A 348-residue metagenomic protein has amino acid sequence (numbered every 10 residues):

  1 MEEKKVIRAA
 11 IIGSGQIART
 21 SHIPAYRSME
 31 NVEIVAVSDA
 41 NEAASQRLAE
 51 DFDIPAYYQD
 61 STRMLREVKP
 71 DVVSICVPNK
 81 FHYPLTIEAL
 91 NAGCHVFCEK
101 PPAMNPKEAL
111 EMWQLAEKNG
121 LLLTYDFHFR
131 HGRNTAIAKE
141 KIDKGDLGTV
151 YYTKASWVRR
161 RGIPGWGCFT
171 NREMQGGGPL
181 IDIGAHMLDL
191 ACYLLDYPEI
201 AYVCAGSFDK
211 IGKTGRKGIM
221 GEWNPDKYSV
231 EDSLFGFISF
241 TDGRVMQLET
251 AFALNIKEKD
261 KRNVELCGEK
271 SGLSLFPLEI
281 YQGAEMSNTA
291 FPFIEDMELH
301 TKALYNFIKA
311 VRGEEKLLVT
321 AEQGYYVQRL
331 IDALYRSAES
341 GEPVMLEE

Functional and structural regions predicted by a protein language model:
M1-F52: N-terminal Rossmann-like dinucleotide-binding module
M1-V6, I11, V72-I75, L110 (+4 more regions): C-terminal helix-rich "cap/oligomerization" subdomain common to oxidoreductases
E2-E3, E67, D71-V72, P78-N79 (+2 more regions): Beta-strand-loop-alpha-helix segment that lines the small-molecule cofactor/substrate pocket of alpha/beta enzymes
R8-A10, V35-S38, A43, D51-V68 (+2 more regions): Internal alpha/beta domain cores that form substrate/cofactor-binding pockets in large enzymes and binding proteins
A18, Y58, C98, L123-Y125 (+3 more regions): Hydrophobic residues in well-ordered beta-strands that form the structural core
R47-I54, E111-A116: Short, conserved SAM-binding/catalytic segment of Class I S-adenosyl-L-methionine-dependent methyltransferases
F129-K227, G341: Predominantly a Rossmann-like dinucleotide-binding segment in NAD(P)-dependent oxidoreductases
D189-E279, L304-E315: Contiguous beta-strand/loop segments that form the cofactor/metal-binding neighborhood of enzyme cores
